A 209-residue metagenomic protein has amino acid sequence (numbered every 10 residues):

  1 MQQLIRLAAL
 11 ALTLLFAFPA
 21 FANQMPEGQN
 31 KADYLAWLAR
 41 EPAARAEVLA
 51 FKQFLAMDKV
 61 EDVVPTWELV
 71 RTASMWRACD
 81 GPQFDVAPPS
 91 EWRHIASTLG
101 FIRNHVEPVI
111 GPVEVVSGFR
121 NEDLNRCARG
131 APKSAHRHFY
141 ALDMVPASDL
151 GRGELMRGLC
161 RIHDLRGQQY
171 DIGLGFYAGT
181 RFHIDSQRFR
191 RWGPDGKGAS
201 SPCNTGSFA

Functional and structural regions predicted by a protein language model:
M1-A8: Bacterial N-terminal signal peptides that target proteins for export
A8-A17: Bacterial N-terminal signal peptides
L12, E41-R45, R166: Short, flexible helical or helix-coil boundary motifs
A20-T98, I102, P194-G196, S200-A209: Extracytoplasmic cell-surface/polysaccharide-interacting catalytic and binding patches
N23-G28, D33-A36, E47-F51, A56 (+1 more regions): Catalytic cores and adjacent binding grooves of peptidoglycan-active enzymes
G100-A128: Extended, low-complexity, intrinsically disordered C-terminal regulatory tails of eukaryotic serine/threonine kinases
